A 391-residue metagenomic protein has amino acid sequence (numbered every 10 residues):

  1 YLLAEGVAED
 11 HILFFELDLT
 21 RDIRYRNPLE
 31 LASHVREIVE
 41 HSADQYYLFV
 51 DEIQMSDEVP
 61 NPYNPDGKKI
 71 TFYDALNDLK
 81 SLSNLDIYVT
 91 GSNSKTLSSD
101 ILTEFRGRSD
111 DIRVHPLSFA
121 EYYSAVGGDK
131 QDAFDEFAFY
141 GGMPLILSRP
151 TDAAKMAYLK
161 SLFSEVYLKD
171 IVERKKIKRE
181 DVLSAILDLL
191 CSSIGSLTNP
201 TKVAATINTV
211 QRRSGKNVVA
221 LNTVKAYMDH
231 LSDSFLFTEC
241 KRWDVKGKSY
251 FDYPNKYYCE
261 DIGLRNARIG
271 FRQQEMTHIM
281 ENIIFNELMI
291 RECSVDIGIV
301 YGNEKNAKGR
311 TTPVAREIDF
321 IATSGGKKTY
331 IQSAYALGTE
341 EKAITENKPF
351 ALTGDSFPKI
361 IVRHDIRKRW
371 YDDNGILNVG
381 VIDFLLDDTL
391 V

Functional and structural regions predicted by a protein language model:
Y1-V7, T223-V391: A cross-kingdom feature that marks ATP-driven nucleic-acid transaction machinery
L13-D44: Short glycine-rich substrate-engagement loop in P-loop NTPases that contacts/grips substrate
T20-D22, I53-V59, T96-L97: Catalytic P-loop NTPase motifs of RecA-like helicase/translocase cores
Y47-L48, Y88, A315, K328: Hydrophobic "anchor" residues on beta-strands that sit immediately upstream of conserved functional sites
F49, D86-S92, R113: Structural recognition of the conserved hydrophobic beta-strand(s) that form the central parallel beta-sheet of P-loop
I53-Y88: Conserved Walker B catalytic segment
S94-D110, V126-G127: Short regulatory helix/loop adjacent to the ATP-binding pocket of P-loop NTPases
H115-Y301: Interdomain hinge/linker elements that couple catalytic modules in large macromolecular machines
